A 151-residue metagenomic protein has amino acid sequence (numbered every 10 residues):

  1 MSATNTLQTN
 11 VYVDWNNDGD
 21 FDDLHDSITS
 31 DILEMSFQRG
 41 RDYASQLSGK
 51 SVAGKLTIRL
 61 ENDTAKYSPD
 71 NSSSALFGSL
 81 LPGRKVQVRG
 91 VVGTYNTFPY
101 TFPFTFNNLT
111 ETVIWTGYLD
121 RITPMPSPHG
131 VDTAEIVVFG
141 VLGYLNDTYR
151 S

Functional and structural regions predicted by a protein language model:
M1-S151: Assembly/oligomerization scaffold segments
